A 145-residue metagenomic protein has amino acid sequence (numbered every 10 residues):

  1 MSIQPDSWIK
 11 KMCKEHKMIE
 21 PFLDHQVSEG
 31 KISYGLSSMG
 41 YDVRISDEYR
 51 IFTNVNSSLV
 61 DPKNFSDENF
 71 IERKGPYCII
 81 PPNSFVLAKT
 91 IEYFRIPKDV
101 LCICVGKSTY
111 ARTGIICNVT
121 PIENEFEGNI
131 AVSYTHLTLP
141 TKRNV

Functional and structural regions predicted by a protein language model:
M1-L137, R143: Non-catalytic terminal segments and appended small domains
